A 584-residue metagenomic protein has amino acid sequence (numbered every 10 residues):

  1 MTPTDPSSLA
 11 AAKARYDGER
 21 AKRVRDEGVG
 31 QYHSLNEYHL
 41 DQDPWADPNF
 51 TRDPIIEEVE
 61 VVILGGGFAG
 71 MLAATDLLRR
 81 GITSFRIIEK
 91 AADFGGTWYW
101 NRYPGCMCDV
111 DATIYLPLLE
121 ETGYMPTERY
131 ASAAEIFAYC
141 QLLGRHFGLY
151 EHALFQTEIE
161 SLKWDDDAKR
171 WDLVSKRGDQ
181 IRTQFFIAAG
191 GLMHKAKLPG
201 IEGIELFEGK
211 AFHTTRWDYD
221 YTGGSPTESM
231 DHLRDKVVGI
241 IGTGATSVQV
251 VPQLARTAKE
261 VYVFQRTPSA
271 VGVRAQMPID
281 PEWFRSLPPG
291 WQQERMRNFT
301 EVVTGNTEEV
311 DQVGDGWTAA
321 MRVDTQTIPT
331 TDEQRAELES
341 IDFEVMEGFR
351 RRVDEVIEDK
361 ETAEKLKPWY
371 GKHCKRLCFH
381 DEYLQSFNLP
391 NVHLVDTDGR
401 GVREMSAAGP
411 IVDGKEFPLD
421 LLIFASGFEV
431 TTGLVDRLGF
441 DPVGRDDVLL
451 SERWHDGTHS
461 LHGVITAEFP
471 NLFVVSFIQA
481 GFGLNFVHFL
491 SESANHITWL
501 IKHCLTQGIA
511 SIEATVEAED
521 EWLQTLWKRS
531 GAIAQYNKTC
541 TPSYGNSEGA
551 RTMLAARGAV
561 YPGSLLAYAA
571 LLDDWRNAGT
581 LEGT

Functional and structural regions predicted by a protein language model:
M1-V61, L78-A211, D220, M230-D235 (+2 more regions): N-terminal FAD-binding dinucleotide-binding subdomain shared by FAD-dependent oxidases/monooxygenases
G65-A69, T243-G244: Glycine-rich Rossmann-fold phosphate-binding loop(s) that bind the pyrophosphate of adenine dinucleotide cofactors
M71, V248: Residues forming the Rossmann-fold NAD(P)(H) cofactor-binding site
L77, Q253-L254: Aromatic pocket-lining residues of Rossmann-like dinucleotide-binding sites
G200, V250-Q253: A short acidic, amphipathic alpha-helical/loop segment
V238: Conserved class I S-adenosyl-L-methionine
